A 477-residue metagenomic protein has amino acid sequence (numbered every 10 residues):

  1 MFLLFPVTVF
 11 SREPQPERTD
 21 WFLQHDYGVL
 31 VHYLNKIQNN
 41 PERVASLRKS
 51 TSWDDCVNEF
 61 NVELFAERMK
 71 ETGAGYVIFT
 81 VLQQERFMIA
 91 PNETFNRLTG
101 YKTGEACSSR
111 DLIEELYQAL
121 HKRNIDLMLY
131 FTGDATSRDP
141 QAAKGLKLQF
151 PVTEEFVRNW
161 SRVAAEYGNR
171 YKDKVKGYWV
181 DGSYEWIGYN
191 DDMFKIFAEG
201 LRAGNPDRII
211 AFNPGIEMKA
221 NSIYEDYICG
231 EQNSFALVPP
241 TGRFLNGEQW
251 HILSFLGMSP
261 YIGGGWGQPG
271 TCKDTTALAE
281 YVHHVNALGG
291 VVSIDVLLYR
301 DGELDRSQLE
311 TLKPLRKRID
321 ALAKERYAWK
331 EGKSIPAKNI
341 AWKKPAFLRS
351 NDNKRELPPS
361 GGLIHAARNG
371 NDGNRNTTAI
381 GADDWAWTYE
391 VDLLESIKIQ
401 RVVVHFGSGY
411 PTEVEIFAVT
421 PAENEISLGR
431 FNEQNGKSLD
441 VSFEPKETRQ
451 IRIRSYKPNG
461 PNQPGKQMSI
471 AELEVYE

Functional and structural regions predicted by a protein language model:
M1-R12: Bacterial Sec-dependent N-terminal signal peptides
R12-K344, V403-F406, G429, R454-Y456 (+1 more regions): Mature catalytic domains of secreted/periplasmic carbohydrate-active enzymes
H25, K174, F197, E248 (+6 more regions): Residues that flank catalytic or metal-binding motifs in active/ligand-binding sites
K317-D320, I470-E477: Short beta-strand-to-coil "C-cap" segments at the C-terminal boundary of structured domains/repeats, marking
W329-S396, H405-Y410, E433, P445 (+1 more regions): Disordered, acidic Ser/Thr/Pro-rich linker "stalks" and the adjacent N-terminal cap of the next globular domain
A346, A386-H405, I416, L439-L473: Hydrophobic/aromatic beta-strand segments within beta-rich folds
Y410-E423: Short, surface-exposed beta-strand/strand-loop-strand elements in extracellular ectodomains
I426-S442: Extracellular carbohydrate recognition and processing domains and analogous Trp-centered ligand-binding platforms
